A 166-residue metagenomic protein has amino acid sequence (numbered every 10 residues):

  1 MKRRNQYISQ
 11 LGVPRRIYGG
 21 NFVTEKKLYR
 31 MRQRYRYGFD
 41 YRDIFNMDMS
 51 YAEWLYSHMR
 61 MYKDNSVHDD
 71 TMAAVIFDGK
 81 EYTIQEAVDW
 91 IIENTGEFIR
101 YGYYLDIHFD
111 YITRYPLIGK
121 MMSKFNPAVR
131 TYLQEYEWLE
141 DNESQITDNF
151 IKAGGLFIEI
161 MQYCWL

Functional and structural regions predicted by a protein language model:
M1-R3, Q162-L166: Short intrinsically disordered terminal tails
R4-E137: N-terminal prepro regions of secreted peptide precursors
T131, W138-C164: Cullin-RING E3 adaptor/co-adaptor recruitment helices
